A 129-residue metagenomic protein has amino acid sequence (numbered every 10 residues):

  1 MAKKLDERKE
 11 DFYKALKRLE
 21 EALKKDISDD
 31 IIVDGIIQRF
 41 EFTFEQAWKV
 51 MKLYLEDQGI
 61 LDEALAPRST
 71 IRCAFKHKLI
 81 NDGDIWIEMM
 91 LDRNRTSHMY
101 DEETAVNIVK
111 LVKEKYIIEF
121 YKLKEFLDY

Functional and structural regions predicted by a protein language model:
M1-Y129: Solvent-exposed interaction patches of small proteins and small membrane subunits
